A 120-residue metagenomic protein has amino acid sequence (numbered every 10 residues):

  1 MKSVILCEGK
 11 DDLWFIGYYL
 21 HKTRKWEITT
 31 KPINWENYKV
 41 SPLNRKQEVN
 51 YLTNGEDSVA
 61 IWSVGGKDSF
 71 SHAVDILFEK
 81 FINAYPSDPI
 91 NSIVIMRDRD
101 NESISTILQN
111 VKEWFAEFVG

Functional and structural regions predicted by a protein language model:
M1-G120: Acidic, divalent-metal-binding catalytic cores of TOPRIM and closely related two-metal-ion phosphodiester/pyrophosphate
